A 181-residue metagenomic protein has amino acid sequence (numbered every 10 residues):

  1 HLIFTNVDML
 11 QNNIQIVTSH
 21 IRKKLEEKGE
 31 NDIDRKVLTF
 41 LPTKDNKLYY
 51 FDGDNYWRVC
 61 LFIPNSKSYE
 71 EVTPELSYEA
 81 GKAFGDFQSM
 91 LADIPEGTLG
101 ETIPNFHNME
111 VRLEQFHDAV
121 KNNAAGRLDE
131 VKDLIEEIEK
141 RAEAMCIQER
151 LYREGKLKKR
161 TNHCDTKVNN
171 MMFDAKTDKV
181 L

Functional and structural regions predicted by a protein language model:
H1-Q15, S19-T98: ATP-binding pocket architecture of kinase catalytic cores
T5-Q11, I63-K82, D86, D93-H163 (+1 more regions): ATP-dependent phospho-/nucleotidyl transfer catalytic cores
T166: Hydrophobic HxD+1 residue recognition
N169-M171: Catalytic-loop signature of eukaryotic-like protein kinases
L181: Active-site activation/catalytic loop segments of kinase-like enzymes and analogous catalytic loops in related
